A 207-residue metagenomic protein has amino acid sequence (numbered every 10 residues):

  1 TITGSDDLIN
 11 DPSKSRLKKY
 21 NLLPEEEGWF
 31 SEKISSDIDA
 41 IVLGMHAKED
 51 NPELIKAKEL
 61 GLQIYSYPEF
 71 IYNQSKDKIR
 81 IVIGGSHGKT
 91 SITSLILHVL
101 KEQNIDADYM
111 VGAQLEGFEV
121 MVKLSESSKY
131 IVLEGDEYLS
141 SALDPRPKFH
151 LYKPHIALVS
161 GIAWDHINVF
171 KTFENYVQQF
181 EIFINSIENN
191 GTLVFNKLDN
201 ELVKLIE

Functional and structural regions predicted by a protein language model:
I2-R16: NAD(P)-binding Rossmann-fold cofactor-contacting core
I2-T3, P24, D106-A107: Hydrophobic anchor at the start of a short beta-strand that flanks the dinucleotide cofactor-binding loop
D7-I9, W29, E69-F70: Short, ordered loop/turn segments at secondary-structure junctions
R16, Y20, K204-E207: Glycine-rich loop at the start of a catalytic domain that most often binds anionic cofactors/ligands
K18-I34: Glycine-rich, highly charged phosphate/nucleotide-binding loops
E32-I38, M45-K197, E201-E207: Phosphate-binding loop of NTP-binding sites
